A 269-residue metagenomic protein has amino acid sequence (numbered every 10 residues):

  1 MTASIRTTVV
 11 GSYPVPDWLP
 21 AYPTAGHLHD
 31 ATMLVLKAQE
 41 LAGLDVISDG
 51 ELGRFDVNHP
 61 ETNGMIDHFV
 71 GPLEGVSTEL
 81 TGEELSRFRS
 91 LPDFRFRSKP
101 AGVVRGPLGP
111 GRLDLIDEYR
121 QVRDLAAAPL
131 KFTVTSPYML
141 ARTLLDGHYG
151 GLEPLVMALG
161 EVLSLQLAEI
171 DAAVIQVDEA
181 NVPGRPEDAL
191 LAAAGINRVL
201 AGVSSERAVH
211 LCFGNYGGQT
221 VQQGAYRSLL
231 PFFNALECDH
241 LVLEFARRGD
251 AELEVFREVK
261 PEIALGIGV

Functional and structural regions predicted by a protein language model:
M1-V269: Domain-level signal for soluble alpha/beta catalytic cores
